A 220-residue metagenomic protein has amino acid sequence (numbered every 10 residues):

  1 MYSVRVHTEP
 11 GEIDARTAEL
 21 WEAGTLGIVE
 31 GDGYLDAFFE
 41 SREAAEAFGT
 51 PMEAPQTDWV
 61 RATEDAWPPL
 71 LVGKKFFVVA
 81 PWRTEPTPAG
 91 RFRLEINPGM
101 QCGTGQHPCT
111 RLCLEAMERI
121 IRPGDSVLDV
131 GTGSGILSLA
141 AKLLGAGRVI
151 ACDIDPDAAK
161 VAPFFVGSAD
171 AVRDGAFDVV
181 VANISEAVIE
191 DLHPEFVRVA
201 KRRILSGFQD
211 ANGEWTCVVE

Functional and structural regions predicted by a protein language model:
M1-P88: N-terminal auxiliary segments of SAM/dcSAM-dependent transferases
L20, M117, F196: Class I S-adenosylmethionine-dependent transferase superfamily signal
T25, A146, A200-K201: A structural motif
W59-P123: SAM-dependent Rossmann-like transferase core, predominantly class I methyltransferases with a strong bias toward
M100, T104-R173: Conserved SAM/SAH cofactor-binding pocket of Class I
I154-E220: S-adenosylmethionine
